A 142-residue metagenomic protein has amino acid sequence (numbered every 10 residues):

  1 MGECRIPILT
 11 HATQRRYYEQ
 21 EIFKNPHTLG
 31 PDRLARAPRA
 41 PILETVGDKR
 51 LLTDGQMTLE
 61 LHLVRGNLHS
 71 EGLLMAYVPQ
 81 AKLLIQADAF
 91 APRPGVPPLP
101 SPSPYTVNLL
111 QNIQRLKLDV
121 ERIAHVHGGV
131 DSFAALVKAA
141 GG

Functional and structural regions predicted by a protein language model:
M1-C4, A135-L136: Metal-dependent catalytic neighborhoods of phosphoester/phosphodiester hydrolases
E3-I6, H27-G30, V78-K82, P104-Y105 (+1 more regions): Short, low-complexity, polar/charged sequence segments that are solvent-exposed and flexible
C4, L9-R65, Q114-R115: Metallo-beta-lactamase
A12, A134-G142: Binuclear metal-ion centers of metallo-dependent hydrolases, dominated by the metallo-beta-lactamase
P41, K49-L51, T58-L136: Metallo-beta-lactamase
